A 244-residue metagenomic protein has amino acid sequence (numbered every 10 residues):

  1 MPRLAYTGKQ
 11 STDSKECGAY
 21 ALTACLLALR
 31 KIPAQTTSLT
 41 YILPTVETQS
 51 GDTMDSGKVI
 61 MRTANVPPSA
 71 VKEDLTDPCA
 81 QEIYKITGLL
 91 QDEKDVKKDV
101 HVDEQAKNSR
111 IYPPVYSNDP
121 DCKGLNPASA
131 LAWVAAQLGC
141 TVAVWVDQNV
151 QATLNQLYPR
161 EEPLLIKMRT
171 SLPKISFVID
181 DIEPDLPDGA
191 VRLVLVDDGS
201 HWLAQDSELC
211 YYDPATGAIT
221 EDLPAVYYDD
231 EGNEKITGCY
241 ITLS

Functional and structural regions predicted by a protein language model:
M1-P113, Q137-G139: Active-site nucleophile-adjacent alpha helix/oxyanion-hole segment immediately C-terminal to the catalytic cysteine
Y6, S11, D197-D198, E208-S244: Cys-His-centered catalytic/binding microenvironment captured across papain-like cysteine peptidases and homologous
K9, T23, P44, T87 (+6 more regions): Generic signature of intrinsically disordered, low-complexity segments enriched in small/polar residues
S69-D198, D206-E208, Y212-T216, P224: Conserved active-site-adjacent core of cysteine acyl-enzyme catalytic domains
